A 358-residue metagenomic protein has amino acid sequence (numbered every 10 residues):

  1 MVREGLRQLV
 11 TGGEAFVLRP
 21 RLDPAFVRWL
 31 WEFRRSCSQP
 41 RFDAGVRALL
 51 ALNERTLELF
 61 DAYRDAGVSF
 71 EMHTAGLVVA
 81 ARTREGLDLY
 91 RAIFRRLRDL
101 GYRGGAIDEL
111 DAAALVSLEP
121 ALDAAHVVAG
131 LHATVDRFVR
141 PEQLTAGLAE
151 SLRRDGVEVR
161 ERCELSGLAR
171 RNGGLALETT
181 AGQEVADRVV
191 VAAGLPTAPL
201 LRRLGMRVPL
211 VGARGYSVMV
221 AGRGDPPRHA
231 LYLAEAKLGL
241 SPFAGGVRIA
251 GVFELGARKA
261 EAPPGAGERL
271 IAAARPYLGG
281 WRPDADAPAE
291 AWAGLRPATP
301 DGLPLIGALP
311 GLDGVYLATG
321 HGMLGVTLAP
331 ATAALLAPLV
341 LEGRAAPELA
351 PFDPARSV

Functional and structural regions predicted by a protein language model:
M1-A112: Dinucleotide-binding Rossmann-like beta1-alpha1 core, especially the glycine-rich loop that anchors the ADP
M1-S36, L165-L175, Q183-D313: Active-site substrate-recognition segment that forms the wall of the catalytic cavity or substrate channel
A44-L57, V79-L89, L110-A114, L131-S151 (+2 more regions): Short beta-strand to alpha-helix junction loop
A62-H73, R103-G104, R154-E158, M206 (+2 more regions): Surface-exposed helix-capping loop/turn segments at secondary-structure junctions
D88-L100, L115, L122-R188: Helical element adjacent to the flavin cofactor pocket in flavoenzyme catalytic cores
D108-L110, E158-R160, A287-A289: General small-molecule cofactor/ligand-binding pocket signal
H126, P141, A234-E235, R275-V358: C-terminal catalytic lobe of FAD-dependent flavoproteins
G156-E158, V247, V315: Short, conserved active-site loop motifs that form the nucleotide-linked donor/cofactor pocket
